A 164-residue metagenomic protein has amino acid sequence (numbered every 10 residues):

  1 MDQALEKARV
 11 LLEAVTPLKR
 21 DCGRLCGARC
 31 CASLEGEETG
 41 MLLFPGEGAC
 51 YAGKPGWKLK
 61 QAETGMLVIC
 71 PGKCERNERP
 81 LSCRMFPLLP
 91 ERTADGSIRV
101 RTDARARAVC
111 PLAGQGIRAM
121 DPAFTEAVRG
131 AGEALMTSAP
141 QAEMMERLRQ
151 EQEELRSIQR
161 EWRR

Functional and structural regions predicted by a protein language model:
M1-R164: Short loop/turn segments that flank or connect secondary-structure elements
